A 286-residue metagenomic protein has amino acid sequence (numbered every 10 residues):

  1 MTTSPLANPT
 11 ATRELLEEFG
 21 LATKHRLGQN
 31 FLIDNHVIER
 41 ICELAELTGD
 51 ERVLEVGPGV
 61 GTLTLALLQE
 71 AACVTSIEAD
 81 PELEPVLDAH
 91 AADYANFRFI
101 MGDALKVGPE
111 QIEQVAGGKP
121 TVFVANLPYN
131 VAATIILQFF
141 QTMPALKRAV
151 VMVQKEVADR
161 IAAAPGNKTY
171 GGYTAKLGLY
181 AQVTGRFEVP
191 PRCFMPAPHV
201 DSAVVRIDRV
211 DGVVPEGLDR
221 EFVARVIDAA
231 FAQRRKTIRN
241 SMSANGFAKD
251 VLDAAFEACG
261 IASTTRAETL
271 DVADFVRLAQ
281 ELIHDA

Functional and structural regions predicted by a protein language model:
M1-D228, E257, E268, R277-H284: Catalytic cores of RNA-modifying enzymes
R209, I227-A286: C-terminal lobe and adjacent flexible extensions of AdoMet/dcAdoMet transferase-like proteins
